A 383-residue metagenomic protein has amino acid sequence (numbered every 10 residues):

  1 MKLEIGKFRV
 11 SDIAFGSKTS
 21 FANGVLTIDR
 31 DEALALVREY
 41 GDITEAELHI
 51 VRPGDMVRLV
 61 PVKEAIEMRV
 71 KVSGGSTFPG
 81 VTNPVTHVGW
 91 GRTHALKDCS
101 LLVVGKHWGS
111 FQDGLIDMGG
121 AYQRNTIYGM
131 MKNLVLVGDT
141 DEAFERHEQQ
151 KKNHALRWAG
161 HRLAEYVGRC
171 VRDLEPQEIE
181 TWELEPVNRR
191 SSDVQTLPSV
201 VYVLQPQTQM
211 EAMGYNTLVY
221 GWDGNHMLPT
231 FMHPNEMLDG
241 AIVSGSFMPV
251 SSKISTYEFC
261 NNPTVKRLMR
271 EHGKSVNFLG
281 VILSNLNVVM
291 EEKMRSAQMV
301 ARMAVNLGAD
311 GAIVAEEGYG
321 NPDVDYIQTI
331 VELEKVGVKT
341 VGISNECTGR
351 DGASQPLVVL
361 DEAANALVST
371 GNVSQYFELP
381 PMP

Functional and structural regions predicted by a protein language model:
M1-D223: Long, compositionally biased, glycine/small-hydrophobic-enriched stretches that function as flexible linkers, tethers
V187-N188, D193-N287: Small-residue-enriched flexible segments
Q207-T208, A315-V324, E346-G349: Gly/Ser/Thr-rich loops at beta-strand to alpha-helix junctions that form or flank small-molecule/cofactor-binding
N287-A301: A general structural motif
G308-A309, I313: Proline-aspartate-enriched helix->loop->beta-strand connector
K335-V341: A short helix->loop->beta-strand "cap" motif at the edges of active sites that frequently abuts
C347-N365: Glycine-rich, charge-decorated loop segments at or immediately adjacent to ligand/cofactor-binding or catalytic sites
A366-P383: Extended, charge-rich low-complexity interaction segments
